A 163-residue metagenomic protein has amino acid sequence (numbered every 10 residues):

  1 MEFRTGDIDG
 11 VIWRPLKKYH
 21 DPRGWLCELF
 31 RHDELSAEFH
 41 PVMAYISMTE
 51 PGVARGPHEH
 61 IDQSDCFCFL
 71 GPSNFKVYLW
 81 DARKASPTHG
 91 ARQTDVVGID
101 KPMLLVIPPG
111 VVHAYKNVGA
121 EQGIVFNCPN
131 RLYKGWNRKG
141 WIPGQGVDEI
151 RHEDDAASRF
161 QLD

Functional and structural regions predicted by a protein language model:
M1-D100, V118-D163: Non-catalytic, conserved peripheral segments adjacent to functional cores
K101-V106, V111-G119: Beta-rich strand-turn-strand
